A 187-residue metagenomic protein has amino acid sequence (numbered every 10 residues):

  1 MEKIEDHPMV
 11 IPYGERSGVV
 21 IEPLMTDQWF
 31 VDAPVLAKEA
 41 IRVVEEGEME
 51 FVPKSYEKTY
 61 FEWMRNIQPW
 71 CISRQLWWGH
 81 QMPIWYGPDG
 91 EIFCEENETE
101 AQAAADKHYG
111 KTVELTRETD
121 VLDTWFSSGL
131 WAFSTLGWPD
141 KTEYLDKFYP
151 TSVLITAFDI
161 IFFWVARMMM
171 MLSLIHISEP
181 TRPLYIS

Functional and structural regions predicted by a protein language model:
M1-K3, Q75, K107-T116, P139-F148 (+1 more regions): Secondary-structure transition/capping motifs at alpha-helix termini and the adjoining loop/turn into the next element
M1-P88, I160: Residue patterns forming the tRNA-binding/recognition surfaces of aminoacyl-tRNA synthetases and related DALR
W63-F126, L130: Gly/Pro-rich turn-and-neighbor structural signature
D120-Y149: Active-site-adjacent "gating/activation" loops or surface patches in catalytic cores
T124, T156, T181: Ser/Thr-centric signal marking residues that sit in or immediately flank functional binding/regulatory motifs
L154-F162: N-terminal catalytic cores of NTP/NDP-binding nucleotidyl/phosphoryl-transfer enzymes
D159, A166-I175: Alpha-helical support elements that line or immediately flank enzyme active sites and cofactor-binding pockets
I175-S187: Single conserved hydrophobic/aromatic residue that forms the stacking wall/gate of nucleotide- or nucleobase-binding
